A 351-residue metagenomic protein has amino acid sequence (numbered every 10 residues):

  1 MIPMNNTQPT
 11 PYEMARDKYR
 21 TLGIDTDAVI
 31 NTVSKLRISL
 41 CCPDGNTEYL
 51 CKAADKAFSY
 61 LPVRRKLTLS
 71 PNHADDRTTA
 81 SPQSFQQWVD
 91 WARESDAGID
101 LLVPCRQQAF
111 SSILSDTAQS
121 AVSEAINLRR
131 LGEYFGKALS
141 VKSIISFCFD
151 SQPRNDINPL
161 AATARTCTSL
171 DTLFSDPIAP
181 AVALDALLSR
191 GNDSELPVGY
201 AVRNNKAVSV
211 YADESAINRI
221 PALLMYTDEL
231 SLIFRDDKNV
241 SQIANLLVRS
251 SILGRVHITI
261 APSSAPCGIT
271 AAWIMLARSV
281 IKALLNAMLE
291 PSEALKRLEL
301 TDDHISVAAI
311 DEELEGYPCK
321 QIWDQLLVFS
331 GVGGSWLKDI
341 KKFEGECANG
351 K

Functional and structural regions predicted by a protein language model:
I2-P62, N155, P159-K351: Active-site capping/gating regions of soluble enzymes
S34-G45, L61-A109, S140: Glycine-rich, aromatic-flanked loop segments that form ligand/cofactor-binding clefts across common enzyme folds
R65-T68, S111, V141-N155, A179-A183: Glycine-rich, often proline-containing surface loops adjacent to acidic residues and nearby aromatics that form
P71, S143, F234: Residues that line or immediately flank small-molecule/substrate-binding pockets and catalytic motifs
H73-Q83, Q107-S123, F149-P159: Surface-exposed, active-site-proximal loop segments in enzymatic domains
Q87-S95, L114-I144, A162-D176: An active-site-proximal structural segment forming one wall of the substrate-binding cleft that immediately precedes
